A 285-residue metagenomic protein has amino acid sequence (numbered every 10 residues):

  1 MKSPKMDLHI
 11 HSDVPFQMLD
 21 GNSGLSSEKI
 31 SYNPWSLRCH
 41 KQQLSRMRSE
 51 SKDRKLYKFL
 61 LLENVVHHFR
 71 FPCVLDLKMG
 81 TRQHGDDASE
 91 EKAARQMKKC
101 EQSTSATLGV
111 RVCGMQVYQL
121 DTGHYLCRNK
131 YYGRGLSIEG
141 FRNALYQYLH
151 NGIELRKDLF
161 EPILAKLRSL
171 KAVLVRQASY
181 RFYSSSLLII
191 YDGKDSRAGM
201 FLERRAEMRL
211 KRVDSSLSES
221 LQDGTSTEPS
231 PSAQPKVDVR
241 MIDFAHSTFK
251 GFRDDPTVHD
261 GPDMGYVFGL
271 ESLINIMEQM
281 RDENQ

Functional and structural regions predicted by a protein language model:
M1-Q285: Polybasic, positively charged surfaces/segments
